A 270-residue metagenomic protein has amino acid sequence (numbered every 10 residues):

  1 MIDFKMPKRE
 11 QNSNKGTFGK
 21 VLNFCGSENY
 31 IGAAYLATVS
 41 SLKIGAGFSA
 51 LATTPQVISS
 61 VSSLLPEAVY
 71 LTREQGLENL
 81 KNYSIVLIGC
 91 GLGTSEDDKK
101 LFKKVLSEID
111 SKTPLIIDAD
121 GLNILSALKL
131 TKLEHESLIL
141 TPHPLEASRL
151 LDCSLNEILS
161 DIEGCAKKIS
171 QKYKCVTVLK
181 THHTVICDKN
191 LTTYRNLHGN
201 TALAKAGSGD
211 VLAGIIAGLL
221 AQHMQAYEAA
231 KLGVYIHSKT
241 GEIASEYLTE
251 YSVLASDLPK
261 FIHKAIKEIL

Functional and structural regions predicted by a protein language model:
M1-P114, N123-I139, P144, S148-L270: Small-residue (G/A/S/T)-rich helix-start motifs and N-terminal tracts that mark the onset
